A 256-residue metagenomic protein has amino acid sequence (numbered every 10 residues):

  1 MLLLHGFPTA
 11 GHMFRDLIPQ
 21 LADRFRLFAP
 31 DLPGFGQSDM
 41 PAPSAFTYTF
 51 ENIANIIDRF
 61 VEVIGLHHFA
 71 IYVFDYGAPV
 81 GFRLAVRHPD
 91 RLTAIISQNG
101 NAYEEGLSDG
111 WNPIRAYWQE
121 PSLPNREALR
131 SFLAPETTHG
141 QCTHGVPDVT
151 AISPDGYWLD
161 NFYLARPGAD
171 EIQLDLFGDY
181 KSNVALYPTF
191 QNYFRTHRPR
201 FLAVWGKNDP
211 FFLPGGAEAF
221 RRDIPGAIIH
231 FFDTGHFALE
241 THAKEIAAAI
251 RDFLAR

Functional and structural regions predicted by a protein language model:
M1-Q37: Conserved HGGG/HGGXW glycine-rich cap/lid loop of the alpha/beta-hydrolase fold
L4, P30, V204, T234-G235: Short hydrophobic "strand-cap" motifs at the C-terminus of beta-strands
G6, D75, E240-T241: Conserved acidic functional residues
F7, N101, F237: Active-site pre-Tyr helix/loop in NAD(P)-dependent dehydrogenases
A10-G11, P79, G235: A short, glycine- and basic residue-enriched loop/turn that sits immediately adjacent to a domain's principal
F28, F35-Y72, Y76-H230, E245 (+1 more regions): Flexible "cap/lid" subdomain of the alpha/beta-hydrolase fold that forms the substrate-access gate
T234-A247: Catalytic histidine-centered segment of alpha/beta-hydrolase-like enzymes
I250, L254-R256: Short, hydrophobic alpha-helical segments
